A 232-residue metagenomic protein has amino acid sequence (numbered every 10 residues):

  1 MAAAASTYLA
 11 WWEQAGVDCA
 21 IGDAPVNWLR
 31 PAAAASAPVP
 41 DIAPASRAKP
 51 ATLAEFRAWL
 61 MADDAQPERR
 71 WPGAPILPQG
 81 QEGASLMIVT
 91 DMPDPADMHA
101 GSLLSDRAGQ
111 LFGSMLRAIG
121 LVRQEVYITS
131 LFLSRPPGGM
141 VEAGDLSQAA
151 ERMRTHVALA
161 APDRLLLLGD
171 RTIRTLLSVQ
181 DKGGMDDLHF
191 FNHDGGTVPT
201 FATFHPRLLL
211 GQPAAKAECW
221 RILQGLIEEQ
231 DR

Functional and structural regions predicted by a protein language model:
M1-A3: Short, small/acidic-rich helices and loops at N termini and domain boundaries of DNA replication/processing enzymes
S6, W11, D18-R232: A polyanion-binding, active-site-adjacent surface
